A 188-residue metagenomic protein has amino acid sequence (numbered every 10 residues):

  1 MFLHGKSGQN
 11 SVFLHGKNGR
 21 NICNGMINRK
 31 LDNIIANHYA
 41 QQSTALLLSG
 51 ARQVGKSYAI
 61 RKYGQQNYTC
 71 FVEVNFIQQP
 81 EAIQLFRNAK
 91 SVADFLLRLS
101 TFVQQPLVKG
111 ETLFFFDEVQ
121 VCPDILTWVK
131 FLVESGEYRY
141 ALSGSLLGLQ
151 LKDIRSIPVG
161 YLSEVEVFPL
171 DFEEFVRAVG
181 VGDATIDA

Functional and structural regions predicted by a protein language model:
M1-A188: Phosphate-binding site recognition
